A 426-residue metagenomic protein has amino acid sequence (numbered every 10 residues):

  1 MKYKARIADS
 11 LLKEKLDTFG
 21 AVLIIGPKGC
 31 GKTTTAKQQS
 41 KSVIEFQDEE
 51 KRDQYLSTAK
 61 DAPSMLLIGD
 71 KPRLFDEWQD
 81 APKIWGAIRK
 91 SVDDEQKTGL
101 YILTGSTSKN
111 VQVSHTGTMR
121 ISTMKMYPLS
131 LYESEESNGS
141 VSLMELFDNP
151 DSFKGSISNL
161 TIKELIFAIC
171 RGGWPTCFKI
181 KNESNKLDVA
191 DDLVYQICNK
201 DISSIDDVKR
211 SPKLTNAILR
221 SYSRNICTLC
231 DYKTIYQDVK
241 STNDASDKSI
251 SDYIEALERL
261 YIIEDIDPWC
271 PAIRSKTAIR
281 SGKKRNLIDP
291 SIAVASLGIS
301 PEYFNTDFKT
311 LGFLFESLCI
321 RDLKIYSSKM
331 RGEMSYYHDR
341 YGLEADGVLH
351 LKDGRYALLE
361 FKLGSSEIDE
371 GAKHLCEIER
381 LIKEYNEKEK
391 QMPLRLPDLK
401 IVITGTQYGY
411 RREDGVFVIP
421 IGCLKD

Functional and structural regions predicted by a protein language model:
M1-K13: N-terminal pre-Walker A segment at the start of P-loop NTPase domains
I24: Hydrophobic anchor at the beta1->P-loop junction of P-loop NTPases
K32-T33: Conserved lysine of the Walker
V43-P72: Short glycine-rich substrate-engagement loop in P-loop NTPases that contacts/grips substrate
L74, L100-S106, K125: Structural recognition of the conserved hydrophobic beta-strand(s) that form the central parallel beta-sheet of P-loop
Q112-R224, T228: Interdomain motor-coupling "hinge/lid" segment immediately C-terminal to the ATP-binding subdomain of NTP-driven enzymes
F178-R355: Accessory nucleic acid-recognition modules appended to NTPase machines
I403-D426: Domain-level recognition of nuclease-like catalytic cores that cleave nucleotide substrates
